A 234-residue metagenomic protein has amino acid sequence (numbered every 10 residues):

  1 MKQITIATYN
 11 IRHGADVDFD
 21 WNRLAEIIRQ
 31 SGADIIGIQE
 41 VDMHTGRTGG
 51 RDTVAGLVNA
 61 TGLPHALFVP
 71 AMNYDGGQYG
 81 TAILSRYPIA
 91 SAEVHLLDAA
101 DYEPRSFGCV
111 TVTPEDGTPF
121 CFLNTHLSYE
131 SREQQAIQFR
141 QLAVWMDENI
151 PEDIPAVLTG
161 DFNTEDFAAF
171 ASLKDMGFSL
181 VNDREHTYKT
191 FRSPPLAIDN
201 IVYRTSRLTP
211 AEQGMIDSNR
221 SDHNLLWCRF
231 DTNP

Functional and structural regions predicted by a protein language model:
M1-I35, G49, N59-A60, H65-P234: Active-site regions of metal-assisted phosphoester/phosphodiester hydrolases, unifying DNase/endonuclease modules
Q39-R47: Active-site neighborhood of divalent metal-dependent phosphoester/pyrophosphate hydrolases
